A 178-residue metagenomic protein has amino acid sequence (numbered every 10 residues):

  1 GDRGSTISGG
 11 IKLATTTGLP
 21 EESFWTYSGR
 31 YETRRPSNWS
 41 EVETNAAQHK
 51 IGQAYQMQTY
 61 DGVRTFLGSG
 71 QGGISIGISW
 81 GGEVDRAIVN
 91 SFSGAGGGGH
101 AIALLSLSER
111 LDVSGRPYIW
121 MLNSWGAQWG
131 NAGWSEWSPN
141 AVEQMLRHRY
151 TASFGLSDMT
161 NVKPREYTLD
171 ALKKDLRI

Functional and structural regions predicted by a protein language model:
G1-L122, A127-I178: Predominantly the structural core of cysteine protease catalytic domains
